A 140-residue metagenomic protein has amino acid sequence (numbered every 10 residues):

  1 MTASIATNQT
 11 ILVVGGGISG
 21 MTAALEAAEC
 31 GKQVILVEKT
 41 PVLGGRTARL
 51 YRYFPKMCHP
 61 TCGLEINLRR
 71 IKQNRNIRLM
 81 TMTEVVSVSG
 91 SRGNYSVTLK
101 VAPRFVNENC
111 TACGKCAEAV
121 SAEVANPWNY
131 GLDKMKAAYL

Functional and structural regions predicted by a protein language model:
A3, T40-I66, M80-N109, S121-L140: Non-heme iron-sulfur electron-transfer modules
A3-S19, I35: Beta1/beta-strand and adjacent pyrophosphate-binding region of the FAD-binding site in flavoprotein oxidoreductases
V13, G20-T22, A28, R104-V124 (+1 more regions): Cysteine-centered iron-sulfur cluster-binding motifs in ferredoxin-type domains/subunits of redox enzymes
A24-E26, A48-R49: Short amphipathic alpha-helical segments
N76-R78: Conserved beta-strand segments of alpha/beta enzyme cores
